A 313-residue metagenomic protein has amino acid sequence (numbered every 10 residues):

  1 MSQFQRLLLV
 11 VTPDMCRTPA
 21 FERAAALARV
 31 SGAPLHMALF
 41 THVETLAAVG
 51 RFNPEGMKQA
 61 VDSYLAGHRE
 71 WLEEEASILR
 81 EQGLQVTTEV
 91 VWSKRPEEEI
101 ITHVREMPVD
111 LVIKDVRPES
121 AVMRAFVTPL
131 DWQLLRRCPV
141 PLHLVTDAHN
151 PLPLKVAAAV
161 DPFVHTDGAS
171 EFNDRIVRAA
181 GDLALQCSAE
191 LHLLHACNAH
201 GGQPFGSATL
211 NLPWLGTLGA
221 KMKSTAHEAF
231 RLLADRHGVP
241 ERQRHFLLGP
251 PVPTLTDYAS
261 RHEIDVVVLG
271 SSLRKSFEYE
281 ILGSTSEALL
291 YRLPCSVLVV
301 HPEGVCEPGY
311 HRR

Functional and structural regions predicted by a protein language model:
M1-Q3, S77-K114, E119, A234-V267 (+2 more regions): Structural beta-alpha unit
S2-G56, K155-L212, G216, R292 (+2 more regions): Small/aliphatic-rich secondary-structure junction motif
H36-A38, T87-V91, H143, H192-L194 (+2 more regions): General small-molecule cofactor/ligand-binding pocket signal
G56-E70, P213-T225: A short acidic, glycine-rich active-site loop that binds or catalyzes chemistry on phosphate/adenosine moieties
I113-V116, P141-D147, V297-H301: Short beta-strand elements of ligand-binding domains
K114-Q133, V266-R292: Glycine-rich, Arg-bearing micro-motifs that act as flexible, cationic patches
P129-N150: Short, structured interface segments
